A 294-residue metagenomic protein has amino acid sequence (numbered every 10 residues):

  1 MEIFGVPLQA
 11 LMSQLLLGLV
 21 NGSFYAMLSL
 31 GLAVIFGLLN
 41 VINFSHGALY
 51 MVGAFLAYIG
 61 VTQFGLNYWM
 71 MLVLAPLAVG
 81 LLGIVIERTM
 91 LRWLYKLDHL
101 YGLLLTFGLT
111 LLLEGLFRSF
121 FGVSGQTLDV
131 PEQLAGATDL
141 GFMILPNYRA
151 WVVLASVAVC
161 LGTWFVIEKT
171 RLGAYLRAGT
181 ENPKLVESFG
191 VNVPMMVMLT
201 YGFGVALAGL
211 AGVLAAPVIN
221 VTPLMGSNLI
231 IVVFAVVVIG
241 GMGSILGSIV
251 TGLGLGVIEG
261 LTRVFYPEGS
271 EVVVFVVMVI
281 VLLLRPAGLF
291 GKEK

Functional and structural regions predicted by a protein language model:
M1-M27, L56, N67-M71, L97-Y101 (+3 more regions): Membrane-interfacial amphipathic/re-entrant helices at transmembrane-helix boundaries
F4, W93-K169, M195-M196, L261 (+4 more regions): Transmembrane helix-bundle core of multi-pass membrane transporters and related energy-transducing complexes
A10, T89, F120, E181-S188 (+2 more regions): Cytosolic-side transmembrane-helix boundaries in multi-pass membrane proteins
L16, L38-V85, T89: Membrane-embedded helix boundary and interhelical linker motif in transport proteins
N21, M143-V221, I245-T251: Helix-loop-helix "hairpin" substructures at the membrane interface of multi-pass membrane proteins
Y25, S29, G65-L77, Y201-A208 (+3 more regions): Transmembrane alpha-helical segments in multi-pass inner-membrane proteins
A54-Y58, P76-L82, L109-F117, A155-W164 (+4 more regions): Hydrophobic core segments of alpha-helical transmembrane domains in multi-pass membrane transport and ion-translocation
G65-L109, L116, V250-T251, L255 (+1 more regions): Alpha-helical transmembrane segments within multi-pass membrane transporters and channels
